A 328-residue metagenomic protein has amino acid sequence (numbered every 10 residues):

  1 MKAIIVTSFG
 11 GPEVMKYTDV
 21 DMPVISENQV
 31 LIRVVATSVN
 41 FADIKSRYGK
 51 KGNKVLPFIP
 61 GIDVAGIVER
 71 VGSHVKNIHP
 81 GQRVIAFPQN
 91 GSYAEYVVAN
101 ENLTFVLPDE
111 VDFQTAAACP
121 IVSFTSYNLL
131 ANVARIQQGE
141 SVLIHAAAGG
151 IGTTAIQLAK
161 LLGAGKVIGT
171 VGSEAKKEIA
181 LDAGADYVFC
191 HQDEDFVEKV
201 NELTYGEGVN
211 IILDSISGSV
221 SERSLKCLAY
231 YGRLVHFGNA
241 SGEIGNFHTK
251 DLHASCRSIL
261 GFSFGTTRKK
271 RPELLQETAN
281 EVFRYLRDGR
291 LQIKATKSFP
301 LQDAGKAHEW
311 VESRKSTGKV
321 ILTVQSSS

Functional and structural regions predicted by a protein language model:
D21-S38, Y48-G91: Glycine-rich beta-strand-centered segment in the early N-terminal region that forms part of a ligand/cofactor-binding
I85, L143, I212-L213, V235: N-terminal Rossmann-like NAD(P) cofactor-binding module of classical short-chain dehydrogenase/reductase
D109-D112, R135-S141, G206-E207: Short helix-loop-beta connector
A117-D193: Mid-domain Rossmann-like dinucleotide-binding core that forms the NAD(H)/NADP(H) cofactor-binding site
G163, V171, A180, S219-R290 (+1 more regions): Glycine-rich phosphate-binding loop and adjacent beta-alpha segment of Rossmann(oid) nucleotide-cofactor-binding
F196-G206: Short amphipathic alpha-helix with an adjacent loop that forms part of the alpha/beta core around
R284, D288-K297, G305-S328: C-terminal capping/lid region of NAD(P)-dependent oxidoreductase domains
